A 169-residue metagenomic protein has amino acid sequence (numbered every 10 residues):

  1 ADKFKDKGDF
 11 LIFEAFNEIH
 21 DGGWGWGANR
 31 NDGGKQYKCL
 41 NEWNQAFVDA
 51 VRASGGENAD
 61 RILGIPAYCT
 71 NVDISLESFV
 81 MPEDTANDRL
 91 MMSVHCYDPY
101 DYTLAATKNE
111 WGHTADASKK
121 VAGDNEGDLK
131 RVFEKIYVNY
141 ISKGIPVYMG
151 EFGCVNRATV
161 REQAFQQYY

Functional and structural regions predicted by a protein language model:
D2-G123, E134-C154: Active-site region of glycoside hydrolase catalytic domains
C39, G127-D128, V160: Residues that cap or flank secondary-structure elements
L129-I136, Q167-Y169: Short, acidic/polar
G150-Y169: C-terminal/domain-terminus segments
